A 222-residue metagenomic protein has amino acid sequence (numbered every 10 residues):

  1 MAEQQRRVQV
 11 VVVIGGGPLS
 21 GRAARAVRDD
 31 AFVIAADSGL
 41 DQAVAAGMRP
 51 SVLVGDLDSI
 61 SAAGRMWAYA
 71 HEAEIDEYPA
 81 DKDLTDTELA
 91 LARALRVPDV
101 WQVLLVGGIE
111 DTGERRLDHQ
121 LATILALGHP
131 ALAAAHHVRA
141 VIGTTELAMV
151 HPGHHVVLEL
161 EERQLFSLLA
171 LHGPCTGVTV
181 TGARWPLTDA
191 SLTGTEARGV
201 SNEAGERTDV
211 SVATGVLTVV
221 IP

Functional and structural regions predicted by a protein language model:
M1-P18: N-terminal nucleotide-binding beta1-loop-alpha1 segment
A2-R7, A24-R28, A45-A46, W67-Y69 (+7 more regions): Solvent-exposed alpha-helices and their adjacent loops that cap or buttress functional pockets in soluble metabolic
E3-Q5, V27-D30, I34, S38-A135: Acidic/Gly/His-enriched mid-domain segments of enzyme catalytic cores or analogous surface patches that mediate
V13-G15, D37, V106-G108, V141-I142 (+1 more regions): Short beta-strand segments
L19-S20, D86-L89, H151-P152, T193-T195: Active-site glycine-rich loop that binds ribose-phosphate moieties when present
S20-A23, Q42: Short N-terminal binding/cap micro-motifs at the start of the first secondary-structure element
Q102, E110-E162, T181, D189: Conserved phosphate- and dinucleotide-binding cores of soluble alpha/beta proteins, encompassing both enzyme active
G143-T145, V150-P222: Long, charged alpha-helical interface segments
